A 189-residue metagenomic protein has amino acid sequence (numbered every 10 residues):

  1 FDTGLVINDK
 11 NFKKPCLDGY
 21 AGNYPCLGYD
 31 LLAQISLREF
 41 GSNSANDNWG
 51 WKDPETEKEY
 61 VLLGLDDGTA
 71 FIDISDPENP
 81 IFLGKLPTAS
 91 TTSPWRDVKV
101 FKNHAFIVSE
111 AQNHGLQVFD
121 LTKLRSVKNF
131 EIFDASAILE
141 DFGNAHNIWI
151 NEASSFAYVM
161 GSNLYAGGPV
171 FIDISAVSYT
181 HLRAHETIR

Functional and structural regions predicted by a protein language model:
F1-R183, R189: Feature marking well-ordered beta-strand scaffolds used for ligand recognition
